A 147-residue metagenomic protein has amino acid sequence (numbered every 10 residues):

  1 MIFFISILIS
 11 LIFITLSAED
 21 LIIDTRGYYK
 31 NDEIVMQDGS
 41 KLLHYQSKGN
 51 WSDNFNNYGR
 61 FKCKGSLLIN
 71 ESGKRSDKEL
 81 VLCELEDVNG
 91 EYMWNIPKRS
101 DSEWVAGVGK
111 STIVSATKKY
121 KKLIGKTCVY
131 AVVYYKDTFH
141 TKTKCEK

Functional and structural regions predicted by a protein language model:
M1-E19: Classical Sec-dependent N-terminal signal peptides that target proteins to the secretory pathway
A18-K147: Beta-strand-enriched cores of mature, soluble protein domains
